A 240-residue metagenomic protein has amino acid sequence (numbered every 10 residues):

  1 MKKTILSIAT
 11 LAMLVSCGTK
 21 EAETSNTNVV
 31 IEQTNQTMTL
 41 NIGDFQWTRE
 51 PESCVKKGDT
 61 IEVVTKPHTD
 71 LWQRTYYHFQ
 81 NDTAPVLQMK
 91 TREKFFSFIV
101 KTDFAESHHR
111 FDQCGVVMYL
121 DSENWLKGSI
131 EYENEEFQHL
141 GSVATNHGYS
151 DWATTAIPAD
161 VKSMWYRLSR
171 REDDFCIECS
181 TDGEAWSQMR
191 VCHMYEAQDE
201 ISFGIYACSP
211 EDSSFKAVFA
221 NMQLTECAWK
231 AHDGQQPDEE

Functional and structural regions predicted by a protein language model:
M1-T4, T19: Positively charged n-region of N-terminal signal peptides that target proteins for export
I5-T10: Sec-dependent signal peptide hydrophobic core
V15-S16: C-terminal motif of bacterial Sec signal peptides marking the signal peptidase cleavage site
E23-E240: Extracellular glycan-recognition regions
